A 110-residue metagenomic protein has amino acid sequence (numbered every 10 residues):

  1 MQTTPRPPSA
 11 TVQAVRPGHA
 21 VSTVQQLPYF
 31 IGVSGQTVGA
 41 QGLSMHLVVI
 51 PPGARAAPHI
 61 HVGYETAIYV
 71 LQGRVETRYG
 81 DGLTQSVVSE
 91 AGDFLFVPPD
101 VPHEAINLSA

Functional and structural regions predicted by a protein language model:
M1-G42, A57: A short, N-terminal "cap"/entry segment at the start of jelly-roll beta-barrel domains of the cupin/DSBH fold
Y29-I31, M45-V49, A67, S86 (+1 more regions): Conserved hydrophobic/aromatic beta-strand scaffold that supports enzyme active sites
S34, V48-G53, H61-G63, G82: Histidine- and/or cysteine-centered catalytic micro-motif in compact active-site loops
Q41-L43, I60-V62, L108-A110: Short glycine/proline-enriched turns and hinge-like loops at secondary-structure junctions
L47, I60, Y79-D81, P99 (+1 more regions): Residue-level recognition of conserved beta-strand positions in structured domain cores
I50-G53, S89-S109: Conserved metal-binding segment of the jelly-roll/cupin
R55, Y64-A91, V101: A short beta-strand-loop-beta hairpin characteristic of the jelly-roll/cupin
